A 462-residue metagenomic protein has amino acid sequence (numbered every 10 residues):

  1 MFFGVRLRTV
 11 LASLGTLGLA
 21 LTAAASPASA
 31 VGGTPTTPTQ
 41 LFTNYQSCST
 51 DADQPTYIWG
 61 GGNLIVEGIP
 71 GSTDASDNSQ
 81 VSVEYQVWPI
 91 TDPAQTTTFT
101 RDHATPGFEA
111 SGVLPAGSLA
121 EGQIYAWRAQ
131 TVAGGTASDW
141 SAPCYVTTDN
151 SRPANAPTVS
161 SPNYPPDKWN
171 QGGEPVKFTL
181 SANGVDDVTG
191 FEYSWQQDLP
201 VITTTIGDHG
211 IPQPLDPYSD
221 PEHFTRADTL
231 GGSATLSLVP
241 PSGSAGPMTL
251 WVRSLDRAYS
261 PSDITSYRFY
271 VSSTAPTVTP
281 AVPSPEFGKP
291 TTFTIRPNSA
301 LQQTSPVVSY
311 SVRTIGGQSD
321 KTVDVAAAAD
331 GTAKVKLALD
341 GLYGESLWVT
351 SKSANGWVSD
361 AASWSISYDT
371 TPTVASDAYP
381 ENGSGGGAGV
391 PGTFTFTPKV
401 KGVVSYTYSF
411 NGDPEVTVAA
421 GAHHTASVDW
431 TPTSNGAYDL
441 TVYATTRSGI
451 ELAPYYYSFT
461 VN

Functional and structural regions predicted by a protein language model:
M1-T16, S29: N-terminal export and membrane-targeting signals
F2-F3, A20-A24, A28-N462: Low-complexity, disordered linker/stalk regions enriched in Pro/Thr/Ser/Gly
